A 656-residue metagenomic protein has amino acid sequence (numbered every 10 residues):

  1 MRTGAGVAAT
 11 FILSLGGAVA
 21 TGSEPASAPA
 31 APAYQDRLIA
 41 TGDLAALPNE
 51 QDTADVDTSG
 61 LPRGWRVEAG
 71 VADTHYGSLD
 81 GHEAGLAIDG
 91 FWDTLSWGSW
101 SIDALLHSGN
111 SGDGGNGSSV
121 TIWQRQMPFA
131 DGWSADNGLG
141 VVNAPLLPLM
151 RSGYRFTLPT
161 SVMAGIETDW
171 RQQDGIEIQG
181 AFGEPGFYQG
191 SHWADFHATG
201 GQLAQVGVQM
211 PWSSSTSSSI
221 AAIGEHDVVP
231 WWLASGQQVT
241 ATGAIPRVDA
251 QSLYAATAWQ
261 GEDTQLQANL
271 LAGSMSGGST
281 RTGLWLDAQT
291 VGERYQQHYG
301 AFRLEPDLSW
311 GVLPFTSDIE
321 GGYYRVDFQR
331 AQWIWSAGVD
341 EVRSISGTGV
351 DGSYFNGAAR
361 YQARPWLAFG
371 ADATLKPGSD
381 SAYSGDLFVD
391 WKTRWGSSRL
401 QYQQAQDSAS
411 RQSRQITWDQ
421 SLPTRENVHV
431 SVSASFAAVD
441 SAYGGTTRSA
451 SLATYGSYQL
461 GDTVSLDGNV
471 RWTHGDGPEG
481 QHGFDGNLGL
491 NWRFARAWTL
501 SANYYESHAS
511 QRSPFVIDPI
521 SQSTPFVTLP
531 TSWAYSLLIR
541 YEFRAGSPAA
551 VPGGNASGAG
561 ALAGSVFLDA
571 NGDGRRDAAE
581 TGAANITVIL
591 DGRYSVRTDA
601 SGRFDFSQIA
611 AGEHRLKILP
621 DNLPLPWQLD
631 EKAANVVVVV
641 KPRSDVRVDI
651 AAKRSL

Functional and structural regions predicted by a protein language model:
A31-K392, S397-A409, I416, Y535 (+2 more regions): Outer-membrane beta-barrel channel domains
Q481, D485-A556: Predominantly the C-terminal beta-signal and adjacent terminal strand-loop region of outer-membrane beta-barrel
L562-L568: A short, amphipathic beta-strand motif
D573: Acidic carboxylate motifs that coordinate Ca2+ or other divalent cations, activating on Asp/Glu
G582, G592-R603: Short, acidic Ser/Thr/Gly-rich low-complexity loop/linker segments typical of extracellular and cell-surface proteins
V596, F606-S607, I650: Hydrophobic core positions of the immunoglobulin-like beta-sandwich fold
D605-R615, D621-N622: Short Pro-Gly-centered beta-turn/loop motif in secreted/extracellular proteins
D621-V648, A652: Structured interaction patches on ligand/partner-binding surfaces of diverse proteins
